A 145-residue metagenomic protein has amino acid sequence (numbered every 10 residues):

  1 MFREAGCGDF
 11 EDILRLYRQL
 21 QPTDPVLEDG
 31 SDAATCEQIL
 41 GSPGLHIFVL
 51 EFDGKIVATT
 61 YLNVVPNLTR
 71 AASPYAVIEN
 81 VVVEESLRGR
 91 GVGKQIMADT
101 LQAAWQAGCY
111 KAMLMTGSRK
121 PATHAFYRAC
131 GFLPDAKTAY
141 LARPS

Functional and structural regions predicted by a protein language model:
M1-I13: A short beta-loop-alpha structural element at the N-terminal edge of CoA-dependent acyl/N-acetyltransferase catalytic
L14-Q38: Conserved GNAT-fold acetyl-CoA-binding loop/helix
E37-V49, V77: A short helix-loop-beta-strand connector motif used in the catalytic cores of GNAT acetyltransferases and, in some
V49, K55-V64, V77, V82: Conserved beta-strand in the GNAT
N67-I78, R88, D135: A conserved beta-turn-beta hairpin within the catalytic core of GNAT-like acetyltransferases that forms part
N80-V83, G89-Q102, R128-A129: Conserved acetyl-CoA-binding loop-helix of GNAT-fold acetyltransferases
M97, A104-T116: Conserved GNAT acetyl-CoA-binding A-motif
M113-T123, L141-S145: Conserved beta-strand-loop-alpha-helix junction that forms the acyl-donor binding cleft
